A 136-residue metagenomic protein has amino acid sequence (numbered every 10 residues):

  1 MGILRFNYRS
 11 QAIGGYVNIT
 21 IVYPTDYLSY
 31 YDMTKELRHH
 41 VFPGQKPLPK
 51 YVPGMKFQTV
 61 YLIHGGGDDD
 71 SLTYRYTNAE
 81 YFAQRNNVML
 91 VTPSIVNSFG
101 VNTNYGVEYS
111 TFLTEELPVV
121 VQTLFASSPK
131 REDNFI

Functional and structural regions predicted by a protein language model:
M1-I136: Non-catalytic cap/lid and distal C-terminal segments of serine-dependent acyl enzymes
